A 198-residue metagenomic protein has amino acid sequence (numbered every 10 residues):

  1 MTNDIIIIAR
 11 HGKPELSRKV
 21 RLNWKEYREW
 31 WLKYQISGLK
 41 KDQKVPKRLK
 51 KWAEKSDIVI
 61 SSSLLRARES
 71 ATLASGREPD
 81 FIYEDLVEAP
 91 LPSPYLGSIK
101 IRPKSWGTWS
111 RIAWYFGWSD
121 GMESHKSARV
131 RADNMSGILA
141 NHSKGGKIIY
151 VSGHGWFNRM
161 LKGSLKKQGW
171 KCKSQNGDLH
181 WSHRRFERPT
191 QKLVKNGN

Functional and structural regions predicted by a protein language model:
T2-D85, K104-N134, E187-P189: Active-site-proximal alpha-helix that buttresses catalytic centers in soluble enzyme cores
I6, D57, G145-G155: Generic beta-sheet signal
S17-N23, P92-G97, G163-S164: Short aromatic-enriched loop/helix-cap "lid" or pocket-rim segments at secondary-structure transitions that line
E26, G169-V194: Domain-level recognition of soluble alpha/beta enzyme cores, biased toward histidine phosphatases/phosphomutases
W52-E54, L139-K147: Glycine-rich phosphate-binding loop signature in dinucleotide/nucleotide-binding domains
E69-L73, M160-L165: A short acidic (Asp/Glu
D85-I101: Signature for phosphate-centric chemistry
